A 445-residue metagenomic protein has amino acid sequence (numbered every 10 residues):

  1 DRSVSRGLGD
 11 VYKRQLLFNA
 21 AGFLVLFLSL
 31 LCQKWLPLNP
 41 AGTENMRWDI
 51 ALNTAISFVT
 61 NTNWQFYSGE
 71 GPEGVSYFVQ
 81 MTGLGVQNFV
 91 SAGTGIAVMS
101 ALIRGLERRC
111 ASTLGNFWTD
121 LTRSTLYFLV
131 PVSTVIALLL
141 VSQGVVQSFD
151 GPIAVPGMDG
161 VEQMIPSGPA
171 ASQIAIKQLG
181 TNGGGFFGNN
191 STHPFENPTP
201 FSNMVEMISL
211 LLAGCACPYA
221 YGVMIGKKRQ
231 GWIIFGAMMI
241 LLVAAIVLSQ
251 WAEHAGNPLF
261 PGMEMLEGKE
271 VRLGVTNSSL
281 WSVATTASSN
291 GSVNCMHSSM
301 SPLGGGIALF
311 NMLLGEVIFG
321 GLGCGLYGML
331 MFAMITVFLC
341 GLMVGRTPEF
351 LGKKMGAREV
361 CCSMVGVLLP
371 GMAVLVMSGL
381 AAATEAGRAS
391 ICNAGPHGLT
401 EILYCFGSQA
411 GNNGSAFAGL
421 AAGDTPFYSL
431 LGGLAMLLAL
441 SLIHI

Functional and structural regions predicted by a protein language model:
D1-Y12, I445: Short, small-residue-biased leader/transition segments that mark boundaries at the very start of proteins
K13-S29, R123-V146, L210-A213, G222 (+3 more regions): Selective recognition of specific alpha-helical transmembrane segments in multi-pass small-molecule
A20-L31, L84-R109, I208-K227, L326-T347 (+1 more regions): Transmembrane alpha-helical segments in integral membrane proteins
L26-A41, R108-A111, L139-I153, W232 (+4 more regions): Juxtamembrane/interface segments at transmembrane-helix termini
P37-Q80, V146-I208, L259-C324, R388-L438: P-loop potassium selectivity filter motif centered on the GYG triad
S76-S148, P200-W232: A conserved hydrophobic secondary-structure block that centers on an alpha-helix together with its immediately flanking
F201-G231, M239, V293-C361: Long hydrophobic segments that form regular secondary structure
M331-I335, C340, V344, E359-C392 (+2 more regions): C-terminal catalytic subdomain
